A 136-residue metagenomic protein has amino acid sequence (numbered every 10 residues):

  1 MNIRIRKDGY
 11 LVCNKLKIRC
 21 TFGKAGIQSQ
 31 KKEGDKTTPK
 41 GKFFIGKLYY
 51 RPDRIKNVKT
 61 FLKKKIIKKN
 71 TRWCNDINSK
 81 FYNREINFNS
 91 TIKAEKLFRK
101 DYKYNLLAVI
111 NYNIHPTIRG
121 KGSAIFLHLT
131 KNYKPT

Functional and structural regions predicted by a protein language model:
M1-P135: Cell wall/extracellular polymer interaction/catalysis modules
